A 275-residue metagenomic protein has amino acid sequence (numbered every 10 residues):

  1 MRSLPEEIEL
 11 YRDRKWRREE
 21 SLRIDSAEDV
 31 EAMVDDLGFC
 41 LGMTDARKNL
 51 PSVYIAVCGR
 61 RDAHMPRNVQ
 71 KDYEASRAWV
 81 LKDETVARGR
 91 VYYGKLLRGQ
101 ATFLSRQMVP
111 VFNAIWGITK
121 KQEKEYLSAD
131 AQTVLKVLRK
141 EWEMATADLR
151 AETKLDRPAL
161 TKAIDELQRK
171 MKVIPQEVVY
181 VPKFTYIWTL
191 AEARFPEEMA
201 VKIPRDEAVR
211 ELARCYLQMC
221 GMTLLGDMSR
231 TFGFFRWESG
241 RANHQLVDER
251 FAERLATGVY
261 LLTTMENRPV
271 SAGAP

Functional and structural regions predicted by a protein language model:
M1-P275: Long, low-complexity intrinsically disordered regions
